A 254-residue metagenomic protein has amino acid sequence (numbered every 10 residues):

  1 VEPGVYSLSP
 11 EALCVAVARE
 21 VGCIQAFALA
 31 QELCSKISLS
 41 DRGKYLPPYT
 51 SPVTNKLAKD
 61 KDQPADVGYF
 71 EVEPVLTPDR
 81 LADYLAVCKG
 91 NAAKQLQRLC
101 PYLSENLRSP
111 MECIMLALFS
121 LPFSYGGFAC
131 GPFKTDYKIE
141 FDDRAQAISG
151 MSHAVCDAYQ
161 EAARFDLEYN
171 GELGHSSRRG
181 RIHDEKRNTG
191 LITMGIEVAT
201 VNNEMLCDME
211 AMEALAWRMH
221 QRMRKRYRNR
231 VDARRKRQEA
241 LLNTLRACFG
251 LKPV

Functional and structural regions predicted by a protein language model:
V1-N106, C113, F123-Y125: Phosphate-handling catalytic interfaces
P64-V254: Surface segments flanking catalytic/ligand-binding clefts of nucleic-acid enzymes
